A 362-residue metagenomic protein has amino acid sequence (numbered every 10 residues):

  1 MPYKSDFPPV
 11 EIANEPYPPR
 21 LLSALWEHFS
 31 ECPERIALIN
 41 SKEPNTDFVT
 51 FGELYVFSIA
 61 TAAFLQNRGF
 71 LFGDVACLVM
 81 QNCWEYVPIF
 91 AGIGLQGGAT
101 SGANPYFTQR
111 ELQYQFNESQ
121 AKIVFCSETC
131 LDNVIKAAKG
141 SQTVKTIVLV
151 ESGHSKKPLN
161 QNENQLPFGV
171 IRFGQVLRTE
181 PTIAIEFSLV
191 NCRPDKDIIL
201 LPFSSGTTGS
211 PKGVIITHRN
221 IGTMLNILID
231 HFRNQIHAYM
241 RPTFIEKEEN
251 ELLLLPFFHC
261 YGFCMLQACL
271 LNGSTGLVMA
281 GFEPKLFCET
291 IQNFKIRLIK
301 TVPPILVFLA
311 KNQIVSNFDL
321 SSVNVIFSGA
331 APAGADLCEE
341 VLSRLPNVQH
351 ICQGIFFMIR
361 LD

Functional and structural regions predicted by a protein language model:
P9, E43-P44, N133-D195, L361-D362: ANL superfamily adenylate-forming
N14-L38, Y55-A60: A short N-terminal helical cap/helix-turn-helix that marks the beginning of AMP-binding/adenylate-forming
P33-I36, P167-F203, S210, Y239-N250: Conserved pre-ATP/AMP-binding loop-to-beta segment of ANL
E34-C83, V87-A91, T108-Q113: Conserved AMP-binding/adenylate-forming core of the ANL superfamily
F48-G52, N191, I199-I227: Conserved AMP-binding A3 loop
A62, D74, Q81-Q109, N117-I123 (+4 more regions): A short helix-loop-beta submotif of the ANL/AMP-binding
G222-N250, F257-L298, N312: Conserved AMP-binding/adenylation subdomain of ANL enzymes
L271, I296-K300, A310-D362: Gly/Ser/Thr-rich phosphate-binding loop
